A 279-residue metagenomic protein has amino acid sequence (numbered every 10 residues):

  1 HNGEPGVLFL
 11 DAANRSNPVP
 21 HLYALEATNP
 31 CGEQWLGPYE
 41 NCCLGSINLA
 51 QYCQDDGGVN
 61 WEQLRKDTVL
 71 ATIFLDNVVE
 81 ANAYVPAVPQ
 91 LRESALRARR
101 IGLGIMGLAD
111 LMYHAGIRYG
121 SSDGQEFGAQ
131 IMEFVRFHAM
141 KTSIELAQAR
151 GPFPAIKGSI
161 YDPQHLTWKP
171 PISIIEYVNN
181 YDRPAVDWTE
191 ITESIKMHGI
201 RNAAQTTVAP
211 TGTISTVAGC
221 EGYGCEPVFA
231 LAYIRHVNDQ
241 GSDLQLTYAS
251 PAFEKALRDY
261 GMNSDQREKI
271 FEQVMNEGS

Functional and structural regions predicted by a protein language model:
H1-S279: Long, C-terminal-biased catalytic regions of enzyme "large/alpha" subunits
